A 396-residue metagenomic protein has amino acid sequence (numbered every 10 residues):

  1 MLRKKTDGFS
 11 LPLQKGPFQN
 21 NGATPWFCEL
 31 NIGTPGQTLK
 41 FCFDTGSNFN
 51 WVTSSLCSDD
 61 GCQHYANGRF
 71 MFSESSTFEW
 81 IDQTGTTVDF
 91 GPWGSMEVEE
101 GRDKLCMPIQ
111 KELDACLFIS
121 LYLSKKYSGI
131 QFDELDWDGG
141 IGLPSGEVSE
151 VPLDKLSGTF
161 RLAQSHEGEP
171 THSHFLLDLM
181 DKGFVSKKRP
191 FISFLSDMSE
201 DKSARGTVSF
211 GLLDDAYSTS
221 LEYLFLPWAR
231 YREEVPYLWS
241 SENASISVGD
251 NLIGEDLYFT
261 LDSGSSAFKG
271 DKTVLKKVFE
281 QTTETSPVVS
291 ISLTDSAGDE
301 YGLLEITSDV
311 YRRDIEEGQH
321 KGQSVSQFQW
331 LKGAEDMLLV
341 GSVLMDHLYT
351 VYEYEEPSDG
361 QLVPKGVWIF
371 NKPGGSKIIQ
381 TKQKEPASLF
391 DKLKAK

Functional and structural regions predicted by a protein language model:
M1-N21, K111-L252, G366: Aspartyl protease catalytic domain
M1-T38, T86-E99, I130, A216-E255 (+4 more regions): Pepsin-like aspartyl protease folds
N20-D136, S290, D295, D299: Signature of the N-terminal lobe/flap region of pepsin-like aspartyl proteases
W26-T77, L105, G140-P144, G158-R161 (+3 more regions): Aspartyl protease active-site motif detector
G36, K111-D114, S199-R205, S296-Y301 (+1 more regions): Short, solvent-exposed loop/turn segments that connect beta-strands within catalytic domains and beta-strand-rich
N48, C57, K126, G146-V148 (+8 more regions): Conserved beta-strand elements of beta-rich interaction domains across eukaryotes, especially beta-propellers
T283-I291: Loop/turn-rich, solvent-exposed surfaces of beta-rich toroidal or solenoidal domains
S292-K396: Aspartic protease catalytic domain
